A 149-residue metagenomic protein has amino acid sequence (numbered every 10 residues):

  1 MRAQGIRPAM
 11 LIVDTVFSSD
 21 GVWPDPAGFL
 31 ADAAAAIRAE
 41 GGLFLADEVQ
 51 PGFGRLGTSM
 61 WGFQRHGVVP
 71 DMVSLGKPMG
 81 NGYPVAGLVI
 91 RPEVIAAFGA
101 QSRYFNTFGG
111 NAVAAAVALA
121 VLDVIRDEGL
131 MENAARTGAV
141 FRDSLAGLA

Functional and structural regions predicted by a protein language model:
M1-A149: Conserved N-terminal phosphate-binding loop of PLP-dependent enzymes in the Aspartate aminotransferase
